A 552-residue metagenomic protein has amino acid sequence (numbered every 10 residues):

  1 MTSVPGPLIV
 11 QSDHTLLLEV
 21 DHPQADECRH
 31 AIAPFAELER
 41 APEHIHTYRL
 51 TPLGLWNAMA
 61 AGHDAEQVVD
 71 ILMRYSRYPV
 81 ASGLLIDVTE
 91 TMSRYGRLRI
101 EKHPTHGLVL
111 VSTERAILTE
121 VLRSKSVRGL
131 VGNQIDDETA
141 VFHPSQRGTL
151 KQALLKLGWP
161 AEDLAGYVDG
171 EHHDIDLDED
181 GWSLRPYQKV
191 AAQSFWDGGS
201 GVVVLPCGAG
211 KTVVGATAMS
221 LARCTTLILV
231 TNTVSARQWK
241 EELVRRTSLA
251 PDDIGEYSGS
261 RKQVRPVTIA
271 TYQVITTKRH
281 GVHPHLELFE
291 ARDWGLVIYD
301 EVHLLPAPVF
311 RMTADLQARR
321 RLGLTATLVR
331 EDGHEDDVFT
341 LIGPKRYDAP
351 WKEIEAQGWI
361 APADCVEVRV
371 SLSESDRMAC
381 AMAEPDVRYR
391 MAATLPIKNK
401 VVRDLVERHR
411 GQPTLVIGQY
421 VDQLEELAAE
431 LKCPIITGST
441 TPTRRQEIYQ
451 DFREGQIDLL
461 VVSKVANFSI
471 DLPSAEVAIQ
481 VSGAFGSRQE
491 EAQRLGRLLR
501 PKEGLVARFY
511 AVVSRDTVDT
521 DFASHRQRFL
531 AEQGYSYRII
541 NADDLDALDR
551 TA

Functional and structural regions predicted by a protein language model:
M1-E171: Extended alpha-helical interface modules used as scaffolds for assembling large macromolecular complexes
Q146, Y347-A361, E374-R377, Q489-A492 (+1 more regions): A conserved SF2-helicase RecA2
G198-M219: Walker A/P-loop
R237, D253-E256, R261-K262, L415 (+2 more regions): Conserved helicase ATPase core of P-loop NTP-dependent helicases/translocases
R246-G281: Inter-Walker segment of RecA-like/P-loop motor cores
G295-L296, H303-V366, L530: Post-DEXD/H (motif II) to motif III coupling segment of the RecA-like Helicase ATP-binding lobe
C380-Q419, E425-E426: Conserved interdomain hinge at the start of the Helicase C-terminal
T437-E532: Conserved RecA-like P-loop NTPase helicase motor core
